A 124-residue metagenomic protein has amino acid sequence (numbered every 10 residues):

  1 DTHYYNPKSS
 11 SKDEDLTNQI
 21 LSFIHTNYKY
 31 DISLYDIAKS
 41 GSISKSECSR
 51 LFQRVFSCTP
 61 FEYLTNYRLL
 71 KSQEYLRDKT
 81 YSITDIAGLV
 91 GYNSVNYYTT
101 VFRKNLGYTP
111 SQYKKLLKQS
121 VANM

Functional and structural regions predicted by a protein language model:
D1-K8, K12-D15, E47: An amphipathic alpha-helical interaction segment
S9, D13, T26, G41: Residue-level marker of regulatory loop/turn positions in helix-turn-helix DNA-binding domains and in histidine
E14-T17, A38, L69, G107: Hydrophobic alpha-helical segments
N18, S22, T26, D31-Y35 (+2 more regions): Terminal helix-turn-helix DNA-binding modules in bacterial transcription factors
I37-A38, I43-L51, C58: Charge-rich, low-complexity intrinsically disordered segments
S40, L89-V90, N105: Residues within the alpha-helical elements of helix-turn-helix
E47-C48, F52, Y97-Y98, F102: Short hydrophobic/aromatic patch on the recognition helix
